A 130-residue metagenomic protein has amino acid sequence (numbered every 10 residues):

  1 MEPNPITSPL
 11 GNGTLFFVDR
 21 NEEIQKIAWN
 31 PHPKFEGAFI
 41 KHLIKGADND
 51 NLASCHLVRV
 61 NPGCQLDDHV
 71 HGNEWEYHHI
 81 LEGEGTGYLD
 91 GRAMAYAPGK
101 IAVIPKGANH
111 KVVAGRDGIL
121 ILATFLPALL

Functional and structural regions predicted by a protein language model:
M1-L52: A short, N-terminal "cap"/entry segment at the start of jelly-roll beta-barrel domains of the cupin/DSBH fold
I40-H42, H56-G72: Conserved short histidine dyad/triad with adjacent acidic residue
L57, V103, D117-L130: A short hydrophobic beta-strand segment most commonly corresponding to one strand of the jelly-roll/cupin
N73-G85, D90-G91: Glycine- and acidic-residue-biased ligand/ion/polar-headgroup-sensing regions
E84-T86, A93, N109, G118: Structural motif
G91-K106: Short acidic-glycine-tyrosine-enriched beta hairpin
V113-G115: Asparagine-centered strand-capping/turn motif at beta-strand->loop junctions
